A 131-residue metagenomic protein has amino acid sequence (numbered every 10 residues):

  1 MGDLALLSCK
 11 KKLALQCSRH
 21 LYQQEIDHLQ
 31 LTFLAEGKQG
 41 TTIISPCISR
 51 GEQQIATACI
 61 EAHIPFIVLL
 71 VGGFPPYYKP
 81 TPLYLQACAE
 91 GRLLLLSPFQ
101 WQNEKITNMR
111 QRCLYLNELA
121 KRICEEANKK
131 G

Functional and structural regions predicted by a protein language model:
M1-G131: Glycine-biased, small-residue-rich flexible motifs in mid-sequence functional cores and linkers
